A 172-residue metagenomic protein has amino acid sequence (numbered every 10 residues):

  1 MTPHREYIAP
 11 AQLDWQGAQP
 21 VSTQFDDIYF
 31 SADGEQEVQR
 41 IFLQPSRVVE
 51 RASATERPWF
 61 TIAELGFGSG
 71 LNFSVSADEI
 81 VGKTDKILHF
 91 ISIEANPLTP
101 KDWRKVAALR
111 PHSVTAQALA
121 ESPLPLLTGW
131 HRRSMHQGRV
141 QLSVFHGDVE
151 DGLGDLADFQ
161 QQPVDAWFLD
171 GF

Functional and structural regions predicted by a protein language model:
M1-A63, A77-V114, A118, G138-V140: Rossmann-like AdoMet
W59, P163-V164: Local beta-strand N-terminus motif with an aromatic residue
G66: Conserved glycine-centered beta->alpha loop in an early N-terminal alpha/beta scaffold
S69-S74: Glycine-rich SAM-binding Motif I of class I
E79, Q160-Q161: Short, solvent-exposed amphipathic alpha-helical segments in soluble enzyme and RNA/protein-processing domains
P97-L98, V149-D151, F172: Short acidic/polar capping segments at secondary-structure boundaries
R104-F159: S-adenosyl-L-methionine
D165-F172: A short SAM/SAH-binding and catalytic strip from SAM-dependent methyltransferases
